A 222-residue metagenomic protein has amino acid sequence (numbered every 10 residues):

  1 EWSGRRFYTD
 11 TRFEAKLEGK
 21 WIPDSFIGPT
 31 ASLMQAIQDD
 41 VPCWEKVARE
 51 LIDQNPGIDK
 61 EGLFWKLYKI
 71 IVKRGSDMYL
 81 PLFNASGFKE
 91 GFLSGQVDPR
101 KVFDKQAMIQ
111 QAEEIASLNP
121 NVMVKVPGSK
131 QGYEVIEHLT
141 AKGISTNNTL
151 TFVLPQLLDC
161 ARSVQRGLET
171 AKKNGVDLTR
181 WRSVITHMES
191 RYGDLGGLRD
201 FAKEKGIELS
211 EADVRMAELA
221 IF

Functional and structural regions predicted by a protein language model:
E1, R5-T11, D24-P29, K66 (+4 more regions): Hydrophobic faces of well-ordered beta-strands that scaffold small-molecule active sites in alpha/beta enzyme cores
E1-K20, L80, N84-A85: N-terminal amphipathic alpha-helix/helix-capping segment at the start of soluble metabolic enzymes
W2, S86-G91, K173-R182: Short helix-terminating capping/connector loops at secondary-structure junctions
F13, T30-S32, V97-K101, G128-G132 (+2 more regions): Active-site-proximal loop/turn and secondary-structure-junction residues that shape catalytic pockets, frequently
E14-K20, E134-I136, L157-D159, Q165: Catalytic cores of alpha/beta
P23, S32-Q35, D40-I136: Active-site beta->alpha loop and helix N-cap motifs at the rims of alpha/beta catalytic domains
T140: Anion (oxyanion) recognition and catalysis
I144-F222: Catalytic alpha/beta core domains of metabolic enzymes, predominantly
